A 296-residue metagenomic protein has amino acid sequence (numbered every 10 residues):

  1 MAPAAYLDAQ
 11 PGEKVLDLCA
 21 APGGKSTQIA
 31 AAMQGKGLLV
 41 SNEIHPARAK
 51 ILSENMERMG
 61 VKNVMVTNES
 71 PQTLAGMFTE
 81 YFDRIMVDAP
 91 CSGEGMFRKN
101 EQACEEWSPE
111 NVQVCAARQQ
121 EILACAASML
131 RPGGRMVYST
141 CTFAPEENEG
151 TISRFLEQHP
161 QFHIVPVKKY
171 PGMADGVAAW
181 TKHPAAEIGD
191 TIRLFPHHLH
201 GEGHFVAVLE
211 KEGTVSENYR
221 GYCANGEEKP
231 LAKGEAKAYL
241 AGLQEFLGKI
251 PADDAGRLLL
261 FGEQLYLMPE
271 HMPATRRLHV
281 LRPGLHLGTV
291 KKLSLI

Functional and structural regions predicted by a protein language model:
Y6, P22-G35: Conserved SAM-binding loop of SAM-dependent methyltransferases across substrates and taxa, primarily the Class I
G12-A21: Conserved class I S-adenosyl-L-methionine
Q34, L130-P132: Helix-to-beta-strand junctions that scaffold the AdoMet/dcAdoMet cofactor pocket in Class I SAM-dependent enzymes
K36-V40: Short beta-strand element of Class I
N42-D83: S-adenosyl-L-methionine
A47, D83-A124, C141-N148: Mobile active-site "lid"/loop adjacent to the S-adenosyl-L-methionine
G133-T140: Conserved beta-strand signature within the Rossmann-like core of class I S-adenosyl-L-methionine
E202, E212-I296: Polybasic, low-complexity RNA-engagement segments
